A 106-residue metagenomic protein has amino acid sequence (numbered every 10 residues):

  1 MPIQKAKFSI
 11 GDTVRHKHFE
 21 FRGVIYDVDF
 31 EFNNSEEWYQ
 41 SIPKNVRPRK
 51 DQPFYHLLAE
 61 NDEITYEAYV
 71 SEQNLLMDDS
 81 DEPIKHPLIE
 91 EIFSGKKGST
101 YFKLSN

Functional and structural regions predicted by a protein language model:
M1, E36, N45-R47, D79: Charge-rich, low-complexity amphipathic helices in intrinsically disordered tails/linkers adjacent to domains
M1-T13, H18-R22, D29-F32, K103-N106: Mixed-charge, Lys/Arg-rich low-complexity intrinsically disordered regions
F8, F21, P43, F54-Y55: Broad hydrophobic/π-residue packing in well-ordered secondary structure
D12, S41-V46: Intrinsically disordered, low-complexity boundary segments flanking structured domains
I25-Y26, E37: Short amphipathic alpha-helical leader/targeting segments
D27-D29, A59: Residue-level signal for short segments within beta-strands and strand-turn junctions of well-structured beta-sheet
F32-S41: Short, solvent-exposed secondary-structure boundary/capping segments
R47-N106: Intrinsically disordered, low-complexity, charged/polar segments
